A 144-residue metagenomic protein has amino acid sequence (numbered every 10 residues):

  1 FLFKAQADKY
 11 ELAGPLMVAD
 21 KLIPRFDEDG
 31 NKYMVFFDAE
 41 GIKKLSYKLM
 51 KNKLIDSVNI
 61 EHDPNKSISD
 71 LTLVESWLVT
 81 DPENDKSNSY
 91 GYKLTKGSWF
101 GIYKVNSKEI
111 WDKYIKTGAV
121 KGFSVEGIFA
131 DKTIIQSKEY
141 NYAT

Functional and structural regions predicted by a protein language model:
F1-T144: Signature of dsDNA virion morphogenesis modules
